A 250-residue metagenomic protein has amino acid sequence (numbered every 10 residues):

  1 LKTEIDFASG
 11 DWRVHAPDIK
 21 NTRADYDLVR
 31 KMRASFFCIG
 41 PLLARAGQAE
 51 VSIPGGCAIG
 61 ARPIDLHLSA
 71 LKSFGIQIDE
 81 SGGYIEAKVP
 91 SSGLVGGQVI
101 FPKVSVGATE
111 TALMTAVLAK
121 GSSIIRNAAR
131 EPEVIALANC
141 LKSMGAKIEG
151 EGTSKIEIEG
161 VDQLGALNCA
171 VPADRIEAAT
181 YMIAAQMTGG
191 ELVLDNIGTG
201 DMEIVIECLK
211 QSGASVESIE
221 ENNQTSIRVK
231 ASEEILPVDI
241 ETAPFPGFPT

Functional and structural regions predicted by a protein language model:
L1-T250: Structural preference for solvent-exposed beta-strand-turn elements and adjacent flexible terminal/loop segments within
